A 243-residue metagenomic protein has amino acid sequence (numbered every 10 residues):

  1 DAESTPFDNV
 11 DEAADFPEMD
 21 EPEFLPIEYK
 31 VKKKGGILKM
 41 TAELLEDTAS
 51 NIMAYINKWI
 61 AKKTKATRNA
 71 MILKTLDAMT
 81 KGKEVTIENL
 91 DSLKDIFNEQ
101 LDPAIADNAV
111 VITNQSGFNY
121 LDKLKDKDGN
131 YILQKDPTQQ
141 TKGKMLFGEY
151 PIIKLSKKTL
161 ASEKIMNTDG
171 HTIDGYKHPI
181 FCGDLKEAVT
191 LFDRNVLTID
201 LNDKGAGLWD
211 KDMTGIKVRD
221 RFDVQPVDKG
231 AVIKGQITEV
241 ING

Functional and structural regions predicted by a protein language model:
D1-D8, R219-D223, D228-G230, T238: Active-site loop/lid in soluble adenylation, ligation, and acyl-transfer enzymes
D1-K34: Assembly/oligomerization interface modules of large self-assembling protein complexes
T5-V10, D47-A49, Y120-K123, Q225-V227: Short helix/loop capping segments that flank catalytic or ligand/cofactor-binding pockets
E12, M19-D20, I27, N69 (+3 more regions): Active-site and NAD+-binding cores of ADP-ribose-processing enzymes
P26-E28, K33-N108, K234-G243: Alpha-helical scaffold segments that mediate packing/assembly in large oligomeric complexes
I52-I56, L124-D126, K204, D228-I233: Composition- and surface-driven signal marking solvent-exposed, interaction-prone regions in large proteins
E84-T214, V218-D220, N242-G243: Extended oligomerization regions of viral-like shell subunits
